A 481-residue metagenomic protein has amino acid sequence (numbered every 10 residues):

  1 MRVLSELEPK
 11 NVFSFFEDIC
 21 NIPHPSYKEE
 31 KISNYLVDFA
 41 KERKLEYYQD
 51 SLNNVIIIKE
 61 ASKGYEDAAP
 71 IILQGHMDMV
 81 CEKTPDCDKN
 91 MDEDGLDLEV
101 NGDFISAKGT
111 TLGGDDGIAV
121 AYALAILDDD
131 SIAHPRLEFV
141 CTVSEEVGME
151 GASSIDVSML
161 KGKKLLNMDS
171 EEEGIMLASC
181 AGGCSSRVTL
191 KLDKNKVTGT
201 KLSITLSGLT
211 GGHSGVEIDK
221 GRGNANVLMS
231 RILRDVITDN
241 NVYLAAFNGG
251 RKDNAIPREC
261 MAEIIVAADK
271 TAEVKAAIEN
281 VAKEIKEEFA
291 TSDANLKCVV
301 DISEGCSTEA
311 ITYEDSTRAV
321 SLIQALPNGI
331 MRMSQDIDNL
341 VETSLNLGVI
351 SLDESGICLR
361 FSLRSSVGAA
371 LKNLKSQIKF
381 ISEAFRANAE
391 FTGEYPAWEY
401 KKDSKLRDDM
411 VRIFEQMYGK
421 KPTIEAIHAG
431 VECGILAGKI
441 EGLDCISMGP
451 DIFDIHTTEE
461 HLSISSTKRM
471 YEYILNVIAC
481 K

Functional and structural regions predicted by a protein language model:
R2-F104: Acidic/His- and Gly-rich active-site-bordering loop/insert found across diverse amide/peptide-bond hydrolases
P9-V12, Q335, E342-S355, S362 (+1 more regions): Zn-dependent metallopeptidase/amidohydrolase metal-coordination segment
E17-N21, M261-E263, K297-A310, G348-I350 (+2 more regions): A short beta-alpha structural unit
Y65-V147, A152-K163, T198-K201, Y313-T317 (+3 more regions): Active-site metal-coordination/substrate-binding segment of hydrolases, especially metallo-dependent peptidases
P135-A225, L233, I237: Fold-level recognition of mixed alpha/beta catalytic cores in primary-metabolism enzymes, strongest
S158, R222-D239, K270-T271, R318-Q324 (+3 more regions): His/Asp/Glu-rich mid-to-C-terminal helical/loop segments that flank catalytic regions of hydrolases
N195-G199, I218-N248, A268-S344: Acidic-enriched catalytic cores of C-N bond-cleaving enzymes acting on peptides and small amides
E217, N224-V227, R231-F247, Y400-L443: Active-site-adjacent substrate-binding region of metalloamidase/peptidase-like peptide-processing proteins
